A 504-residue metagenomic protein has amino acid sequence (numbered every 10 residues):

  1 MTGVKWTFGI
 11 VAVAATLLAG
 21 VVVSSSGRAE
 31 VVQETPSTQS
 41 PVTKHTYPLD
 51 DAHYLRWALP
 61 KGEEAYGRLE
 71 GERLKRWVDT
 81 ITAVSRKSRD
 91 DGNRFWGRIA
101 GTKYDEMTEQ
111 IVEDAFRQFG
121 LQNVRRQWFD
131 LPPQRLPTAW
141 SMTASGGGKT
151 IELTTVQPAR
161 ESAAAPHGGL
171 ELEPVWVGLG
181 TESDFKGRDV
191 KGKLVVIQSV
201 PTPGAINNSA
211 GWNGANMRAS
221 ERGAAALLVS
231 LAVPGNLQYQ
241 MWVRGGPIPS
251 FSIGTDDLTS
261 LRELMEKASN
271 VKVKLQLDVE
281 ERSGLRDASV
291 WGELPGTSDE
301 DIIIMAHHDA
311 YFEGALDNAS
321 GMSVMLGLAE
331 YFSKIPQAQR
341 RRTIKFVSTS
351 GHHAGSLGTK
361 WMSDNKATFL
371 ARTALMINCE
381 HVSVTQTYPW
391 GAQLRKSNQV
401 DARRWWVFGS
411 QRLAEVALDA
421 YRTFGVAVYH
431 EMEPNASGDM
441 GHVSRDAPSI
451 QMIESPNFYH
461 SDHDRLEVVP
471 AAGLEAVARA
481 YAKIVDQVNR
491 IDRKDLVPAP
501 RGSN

Functional and structural regions predicted by a protein language model:
V32-D105, Q110, D114, F119 (+3 more regions): N-terminal hydrophobic or amphipathic helices/low-complexity stretches enriched in small/hydrophobic/Pro/Gly
P60-E70, D91-E106, L172-W176, V200-A210 (+9 more regions): Second-shell loop/turn segments in exported
L69, R73, V78, T82-R89 (+15 more regions): Sec/Tat-exported extracytoplasmic proteins
R76-D79, S88-L194, P201: Noncatalytic luminal/extracellular "stalk/propeptide" segments of secretory-pathway proteins
W77-T82, R125-R126, W176, L194-Q198 (+11 more regions): Structural recognition of the beta-strand scaffold that forms the well-ordered cores of secreted hydrolase catalytic
E152-G187, W242-L316, G327-E330, K334-I335 (+1 more regions): Soluble metallo-hydrolase cores and metallopeptidase-like ectodomains found primarily in the secretory/periplasmic
L258, T297-D299, T349-Q451: Metal-dependent peptidase/peptidase-like ectodomains
N457-N504: His/Asp/Glu-rich mid-to-C-terminal helical/loop segments that flank catalytic regions of hydrolases
